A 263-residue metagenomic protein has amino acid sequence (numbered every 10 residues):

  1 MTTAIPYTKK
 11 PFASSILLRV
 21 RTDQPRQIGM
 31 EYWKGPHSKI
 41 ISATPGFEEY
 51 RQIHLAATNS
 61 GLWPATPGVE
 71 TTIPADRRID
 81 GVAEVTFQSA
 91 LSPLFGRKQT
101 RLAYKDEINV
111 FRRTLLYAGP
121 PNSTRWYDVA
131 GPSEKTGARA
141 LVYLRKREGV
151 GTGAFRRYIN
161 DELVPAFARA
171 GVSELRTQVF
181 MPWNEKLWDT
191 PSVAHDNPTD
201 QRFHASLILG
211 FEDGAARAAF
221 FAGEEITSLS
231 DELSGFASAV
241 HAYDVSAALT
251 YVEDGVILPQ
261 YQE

Functional and structural regions predicted by a protein language model:
T2-E263: Macromolecular interaction modules
